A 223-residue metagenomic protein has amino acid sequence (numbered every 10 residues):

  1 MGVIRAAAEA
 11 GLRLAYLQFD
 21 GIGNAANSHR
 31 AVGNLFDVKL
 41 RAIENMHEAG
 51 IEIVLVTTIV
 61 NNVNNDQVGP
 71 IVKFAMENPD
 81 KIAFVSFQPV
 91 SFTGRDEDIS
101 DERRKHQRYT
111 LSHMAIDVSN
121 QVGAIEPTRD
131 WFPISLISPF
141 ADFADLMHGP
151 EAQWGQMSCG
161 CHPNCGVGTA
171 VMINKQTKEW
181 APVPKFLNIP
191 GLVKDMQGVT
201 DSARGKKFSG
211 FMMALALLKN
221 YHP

Functional and structural regions predicted by a protein language model:
M1-P89: Radical SAM/AdoMet-radical enzyme domain recognition
E48-H222: Radical SAM enzyme [4Fe-4S]-AdoMet core and its adjacent flexible, acidic and glycine-rich loops/tails across
